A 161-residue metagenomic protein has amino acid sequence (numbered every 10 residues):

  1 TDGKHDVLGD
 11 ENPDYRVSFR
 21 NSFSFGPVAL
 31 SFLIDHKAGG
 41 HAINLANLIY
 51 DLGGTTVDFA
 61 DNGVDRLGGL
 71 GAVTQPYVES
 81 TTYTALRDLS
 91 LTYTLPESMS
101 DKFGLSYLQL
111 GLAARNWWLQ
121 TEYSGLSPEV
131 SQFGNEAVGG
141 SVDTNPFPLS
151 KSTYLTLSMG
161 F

Functional and structural regions predicted by a protein language model:
T1-N12, R20, A29-T82, D88-L89 (+3 more regions): Surface-exposed, extracytoplasmic segments of Gram-negative outer-membrane nutrient-acquisition systems
D6-G9, V17-R20, S98-M99, V142-T144: Generic recognition of flexible, low-complexity loop/linker segments
Y15-N21, V28, L86-L91, K151-L157: Hydrophobic, lipid-facing positions within transmembrane beta-strands of outer-membrane proteins
R20-S24, K102-F103: A general structural signal for short secondary-structure junctions and capping/turn motifs
S22, Y83, N145-F147: A composition-driven surface/loop motif
F25-P27, I34-G40, D88, L95 (+3 more regions): Transmembrane beta-strands of outer-membrane beta-barrel pores
T55, F59, G68-V73, T121-F161: C-terminal beta-signal and terminal closure region of outer-membrane beta-barrel proteins
E97-L110: Short loop/turn motifs that connect adjacent beta-strands in outer-membrane beta-barrel proteins
